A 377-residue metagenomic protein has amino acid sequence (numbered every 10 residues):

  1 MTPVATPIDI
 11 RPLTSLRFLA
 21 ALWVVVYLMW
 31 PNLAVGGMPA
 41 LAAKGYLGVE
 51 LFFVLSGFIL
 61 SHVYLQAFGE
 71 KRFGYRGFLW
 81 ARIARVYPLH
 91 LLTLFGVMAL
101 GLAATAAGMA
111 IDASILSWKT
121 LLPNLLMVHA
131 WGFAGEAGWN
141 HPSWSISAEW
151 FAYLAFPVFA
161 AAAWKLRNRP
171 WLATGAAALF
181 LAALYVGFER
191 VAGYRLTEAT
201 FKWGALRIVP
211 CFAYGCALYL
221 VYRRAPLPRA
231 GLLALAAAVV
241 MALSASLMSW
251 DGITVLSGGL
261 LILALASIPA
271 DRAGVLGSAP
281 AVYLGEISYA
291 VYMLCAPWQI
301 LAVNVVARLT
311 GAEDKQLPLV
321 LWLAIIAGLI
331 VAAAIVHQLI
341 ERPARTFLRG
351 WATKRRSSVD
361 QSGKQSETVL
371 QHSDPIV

Functional and structural regions predicted by a protein language model:
M1-L13, L19-G45, S61-F73, G132-A134 (+3 more regions): Alpha-helical transmembrane segments in multi-pass integral membrane proteins
M1-V4, G350-V377: Short, intrinsically disordered terminal tails adjacent to the first/last structured region
P7-L13, K71-L91, G108-A113, A155 (+2 more regions): Membrane-interfacial loop-to-helix junctions in multi-pass inner-membrane proteins
I10, V86, L126-A177, Q338: Hydrophobic alpha-helical segments with transmembrane-like composition
V24-Y27, F53-I59, L94-V97, L181-A182 (+1 more regions): Helical transmembrane-bundle signal
E50, G74, F78, R82 (+6 more regions): Amphipathic alpha-helical recognition patches that constitute DNA-binding helices
E50-F53, V209-P210, H372: His/acidic/aromatic-lined binding-pocket segments of jelly-roll/cupin-type domains and related regulatory beta-sandwich
V63, W80, V86-A148, A182-E198 (+2 more regions): Membrane-interface helix-loop-helix regions
